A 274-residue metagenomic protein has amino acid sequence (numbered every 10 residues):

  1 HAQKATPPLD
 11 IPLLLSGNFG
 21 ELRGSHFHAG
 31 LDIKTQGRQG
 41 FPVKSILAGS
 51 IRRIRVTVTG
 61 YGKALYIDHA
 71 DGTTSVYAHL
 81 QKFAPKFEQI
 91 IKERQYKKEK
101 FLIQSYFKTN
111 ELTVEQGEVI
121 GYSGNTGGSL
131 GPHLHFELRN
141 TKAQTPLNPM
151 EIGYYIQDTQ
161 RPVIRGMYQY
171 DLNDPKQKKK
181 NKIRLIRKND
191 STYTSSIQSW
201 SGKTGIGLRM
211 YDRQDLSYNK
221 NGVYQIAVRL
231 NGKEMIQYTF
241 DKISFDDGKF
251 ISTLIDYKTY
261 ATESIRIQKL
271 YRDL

Functional and structural regions predicted by a protein language model:
A2-T74, Q81-K86, K100-I103, F107-N110 (+4 more regions): Surface-exposed, glycine-biased beta-strand/turn segments
T74-T109, L185-S195, R229-L274: Exoplasmic/lumenal beta-rich domain surfaces
R139-T141, G248-K249: Short loop/turn motifs enriched for small/polar and acidic residues
